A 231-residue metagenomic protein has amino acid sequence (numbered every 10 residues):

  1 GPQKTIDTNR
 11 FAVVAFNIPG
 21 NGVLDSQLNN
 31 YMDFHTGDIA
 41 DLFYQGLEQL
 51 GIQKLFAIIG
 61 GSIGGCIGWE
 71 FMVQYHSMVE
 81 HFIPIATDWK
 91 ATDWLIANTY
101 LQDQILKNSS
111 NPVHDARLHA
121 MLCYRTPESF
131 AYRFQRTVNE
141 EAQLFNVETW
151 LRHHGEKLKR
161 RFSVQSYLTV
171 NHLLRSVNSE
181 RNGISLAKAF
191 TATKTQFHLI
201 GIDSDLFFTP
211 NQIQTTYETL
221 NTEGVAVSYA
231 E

Functional and structural regions predicted by a protein language model:
P2-D25: Conserved alpha/beta-hydrolase
G37-A57: Conserved acidic catalytic loop of the alpha/beta-hydrolase fold
Q53-D93: Conserved hydrolase catalytic core segment
M78-L158: Alpha/beta-hydrolase-fold enzymes
K157, L174-N178, D203-F208: Acidic catalytic loop of the alpha/beta-hydrolase fold
N182, L206-T215: Conserved alpha/beta-hydrolase "acid-adjacent" motif
T193, L199-G201: Short beta-strand/loop motif that positions the catalytic acidic residue of the alpha/beta-hydrolase fold
Y217-E231: Catalytic histidine neighborhood in serine/cysteine hydrolases with alpha/beta-hydrolase-type architecture
